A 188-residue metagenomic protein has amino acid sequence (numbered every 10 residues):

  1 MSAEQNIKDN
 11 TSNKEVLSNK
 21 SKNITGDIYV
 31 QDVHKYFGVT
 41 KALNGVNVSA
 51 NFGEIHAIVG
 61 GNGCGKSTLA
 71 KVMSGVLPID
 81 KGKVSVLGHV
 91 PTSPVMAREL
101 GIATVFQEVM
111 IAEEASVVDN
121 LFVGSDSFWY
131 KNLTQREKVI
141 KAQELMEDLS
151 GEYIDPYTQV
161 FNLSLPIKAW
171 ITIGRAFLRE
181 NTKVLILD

Functional and structural regions predicted by a protein language model:
S2-D188: Glycine-rich phosphate-binding loops of nucleotide-dependent enzymes
